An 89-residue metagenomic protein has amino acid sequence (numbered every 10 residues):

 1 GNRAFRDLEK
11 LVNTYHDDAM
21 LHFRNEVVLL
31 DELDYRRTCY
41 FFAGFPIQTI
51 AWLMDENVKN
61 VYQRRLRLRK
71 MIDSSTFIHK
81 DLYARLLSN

Functional and structural regions predicted by a protein language model:
N2-N89: Cytosolic nucleotide-binding catalytic cores of signal-transduction proteins
